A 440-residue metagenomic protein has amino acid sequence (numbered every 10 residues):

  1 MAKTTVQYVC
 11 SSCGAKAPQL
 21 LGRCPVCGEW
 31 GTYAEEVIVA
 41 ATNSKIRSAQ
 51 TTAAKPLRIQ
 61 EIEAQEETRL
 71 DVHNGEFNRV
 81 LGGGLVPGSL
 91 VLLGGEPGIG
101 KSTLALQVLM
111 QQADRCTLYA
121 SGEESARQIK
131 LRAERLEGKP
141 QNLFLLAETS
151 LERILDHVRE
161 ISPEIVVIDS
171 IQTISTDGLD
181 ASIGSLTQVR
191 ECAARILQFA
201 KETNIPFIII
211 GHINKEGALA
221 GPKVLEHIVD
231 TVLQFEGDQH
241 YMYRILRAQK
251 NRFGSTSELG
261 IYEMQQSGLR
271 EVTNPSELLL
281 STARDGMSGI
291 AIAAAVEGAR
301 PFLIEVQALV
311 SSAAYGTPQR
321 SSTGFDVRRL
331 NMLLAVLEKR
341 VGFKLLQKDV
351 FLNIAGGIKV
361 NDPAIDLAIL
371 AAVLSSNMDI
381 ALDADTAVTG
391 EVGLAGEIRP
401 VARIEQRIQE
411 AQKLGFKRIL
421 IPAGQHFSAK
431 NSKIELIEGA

Functional and structural regions predicted by a protein language model:
A2-S12, K16-L81, V86-L92, I99-M110 (+5 more regions): Peripheral, non-AAA+ core regions of ATP-driven protein-machinery
E96, G122: P-loop (Walker A) phosphate-binding loop of NTP-binding proteins
T117-S121: Conserved RecA-like ASCE P-loop NTPase motor core of nucleic-acid helicases/translocases
A126: Divalent metal-dependent catalytic cores for phosphoryl transfer on phosphate-bearing substrates
L146: Conserved SAM-binding strand-loop segment of SAM-dependent methyltransferases
